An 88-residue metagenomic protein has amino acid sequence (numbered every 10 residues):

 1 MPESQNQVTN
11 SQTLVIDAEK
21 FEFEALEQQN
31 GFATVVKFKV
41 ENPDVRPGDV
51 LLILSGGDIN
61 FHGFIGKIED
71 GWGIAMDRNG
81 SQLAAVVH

Functional and structural regions predicted by a protein language model:
M1-F21: N-terminal helix initiation/capping motif
I16-A33: Short, basic/aromatic beta-hairpin or loop at an interaction surface
A33-E41: Short alpha-helix capping/helix-loop boundary micro-motifs
V40-S55: Short coil-to-beta transition motif at edge beta-strands of beta-rich domains
G56-N60: Short, charged beta-turn/beta-strand-edge "cap" motif at the junction between a beta-strand and an adjacent loop
F61-I68: Short beta-strand-centered aromatic/proline hotspots
D70-S81: Short, solvent-exposed secondary-structure boundary/capping segments
L83-H88: A short macromolecule-binding patch
